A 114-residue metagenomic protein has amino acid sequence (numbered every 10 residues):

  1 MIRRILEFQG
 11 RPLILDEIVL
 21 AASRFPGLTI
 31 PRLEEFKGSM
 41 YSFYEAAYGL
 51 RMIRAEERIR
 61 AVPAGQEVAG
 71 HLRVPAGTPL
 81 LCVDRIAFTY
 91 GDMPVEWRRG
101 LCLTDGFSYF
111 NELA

Functional and structural regions predicted by a protein language model:
M1-A114: C-terminal all-alpha effector/ligand-binding and dimerization domain of prokaryotic HTH-type transcriptional repressors
